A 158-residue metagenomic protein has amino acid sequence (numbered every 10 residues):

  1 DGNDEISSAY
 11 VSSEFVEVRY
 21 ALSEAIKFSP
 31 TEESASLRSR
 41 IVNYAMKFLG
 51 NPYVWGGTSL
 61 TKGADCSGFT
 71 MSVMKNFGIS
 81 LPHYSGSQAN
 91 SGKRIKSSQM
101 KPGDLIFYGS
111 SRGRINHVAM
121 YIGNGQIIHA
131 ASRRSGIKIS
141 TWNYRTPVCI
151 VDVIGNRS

Functional and structural regions predicted by a protein language model:
G2-L37: Boundary regions of SH3-family modules and the immediately adjacent low-complexity/disordered segments in eukaryotic
E24-N51, W55-G68, S72, V151: Extracytoplasmic/periplasmic cell wall- or extracellular glycan-interacting regions that localize and scaffold envelope
N51-P102: Catalytic cysteine-centered active-site loop
S80-S85, Y121-T141: Catalytic Cys-His active-site segments of thiol-dependent hydrolases/isopeptidases
L105, I115-N124: Catalytic nucleophile-His microenvironment captured as a short glycine-rich beta-strand/loop that brackets
C149-S158: Low-complexity, Gly/Ser/Thr/Pro-rich intrinsically disordered linker/tail segments
